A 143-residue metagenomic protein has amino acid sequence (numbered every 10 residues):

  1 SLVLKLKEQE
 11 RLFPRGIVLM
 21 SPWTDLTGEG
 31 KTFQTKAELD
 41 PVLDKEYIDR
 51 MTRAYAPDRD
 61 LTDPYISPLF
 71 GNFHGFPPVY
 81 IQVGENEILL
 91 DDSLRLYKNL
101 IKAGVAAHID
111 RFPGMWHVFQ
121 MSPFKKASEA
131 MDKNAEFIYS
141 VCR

Functional and structural regions predicted by a protein language model:
S1-R143: Alpha/beta-hydrolase superfamily serine-hydrolase fold, recognizing
